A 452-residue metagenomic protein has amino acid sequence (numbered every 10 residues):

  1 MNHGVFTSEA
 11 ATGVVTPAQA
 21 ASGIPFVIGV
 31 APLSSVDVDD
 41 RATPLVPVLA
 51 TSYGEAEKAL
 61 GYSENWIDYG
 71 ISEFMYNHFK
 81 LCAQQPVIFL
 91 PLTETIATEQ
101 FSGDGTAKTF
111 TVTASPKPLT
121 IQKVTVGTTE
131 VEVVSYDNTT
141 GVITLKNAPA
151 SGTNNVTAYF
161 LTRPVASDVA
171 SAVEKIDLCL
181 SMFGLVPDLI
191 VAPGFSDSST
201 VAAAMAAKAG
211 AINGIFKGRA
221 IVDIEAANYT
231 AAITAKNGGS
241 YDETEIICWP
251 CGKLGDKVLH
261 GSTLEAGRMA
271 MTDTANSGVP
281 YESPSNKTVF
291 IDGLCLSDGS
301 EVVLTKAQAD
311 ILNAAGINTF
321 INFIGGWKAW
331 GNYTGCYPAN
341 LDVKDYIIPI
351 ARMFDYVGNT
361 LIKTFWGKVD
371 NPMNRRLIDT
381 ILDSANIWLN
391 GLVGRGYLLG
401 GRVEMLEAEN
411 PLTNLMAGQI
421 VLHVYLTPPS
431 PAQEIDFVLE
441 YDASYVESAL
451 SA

Functional and structural regions predicted by a protein language model:
N2-Q19, V27-P44, V48-G54, G61 (+3 more regions): A glycine- and small-residue-enriched flexible loop/hinge signal that marks low-structured segments
P86-S135, L145-P149: Extended beta-strand solenoid/passenger and fiber regions
V87, L92, I96-E99, L161-A166 (+1 more regions): Compositionally biased, low-complexity/repeat regions
I96-F110, P164-C179: Disulfide-bonded cysteine-rich modules in secreted/extracellular proteins, activating on the conserved Cys frameworks
T106, A150-G152, S181-V186, N213-F216 (+1 more regions): Solvent-exposed loop and beta-edge segments used for protein-protein assembly and interaction
K117-G127, A150-A170: Extended Gly/Ser/Thr-rich low-complexity repeat segments, especially those forming or decorating extracellular
G141-I143: Short strand-edge motifs at loop-to-beta-strand transitions and within beta-strands of extracellular beta-rich domains
K344-A408: Acidic, low-complexity glycine/serine/threonine-rich segments
